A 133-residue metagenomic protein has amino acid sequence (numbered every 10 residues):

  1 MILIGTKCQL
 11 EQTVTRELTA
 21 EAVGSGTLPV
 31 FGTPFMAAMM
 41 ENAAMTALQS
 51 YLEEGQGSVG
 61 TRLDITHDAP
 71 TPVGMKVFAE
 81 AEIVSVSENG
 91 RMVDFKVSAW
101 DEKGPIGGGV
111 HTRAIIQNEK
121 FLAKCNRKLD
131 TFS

Functional and structural regions predicted by a protein language model:
M1-G32: Catalytic strand-loop segment that frames the active site of acyl-thioester-processing enzymes
Q9-T15, T66, T112-A114: Generic structural detector for well-ordered beta-strands
F31-F35, P72, I116: Residues at secondary-structure transition points
T46-F78: Hydrophobic beta-strand-centered segment that forms part of the acyl-chain substrate-binding groove
I65-E102: Hydrophobic beta-sheet segments that form the core/acyl-binding groove of ACP/CoA-dependent acyl-chain-processing
T112-S133: C-terminal output/interaction extensions
